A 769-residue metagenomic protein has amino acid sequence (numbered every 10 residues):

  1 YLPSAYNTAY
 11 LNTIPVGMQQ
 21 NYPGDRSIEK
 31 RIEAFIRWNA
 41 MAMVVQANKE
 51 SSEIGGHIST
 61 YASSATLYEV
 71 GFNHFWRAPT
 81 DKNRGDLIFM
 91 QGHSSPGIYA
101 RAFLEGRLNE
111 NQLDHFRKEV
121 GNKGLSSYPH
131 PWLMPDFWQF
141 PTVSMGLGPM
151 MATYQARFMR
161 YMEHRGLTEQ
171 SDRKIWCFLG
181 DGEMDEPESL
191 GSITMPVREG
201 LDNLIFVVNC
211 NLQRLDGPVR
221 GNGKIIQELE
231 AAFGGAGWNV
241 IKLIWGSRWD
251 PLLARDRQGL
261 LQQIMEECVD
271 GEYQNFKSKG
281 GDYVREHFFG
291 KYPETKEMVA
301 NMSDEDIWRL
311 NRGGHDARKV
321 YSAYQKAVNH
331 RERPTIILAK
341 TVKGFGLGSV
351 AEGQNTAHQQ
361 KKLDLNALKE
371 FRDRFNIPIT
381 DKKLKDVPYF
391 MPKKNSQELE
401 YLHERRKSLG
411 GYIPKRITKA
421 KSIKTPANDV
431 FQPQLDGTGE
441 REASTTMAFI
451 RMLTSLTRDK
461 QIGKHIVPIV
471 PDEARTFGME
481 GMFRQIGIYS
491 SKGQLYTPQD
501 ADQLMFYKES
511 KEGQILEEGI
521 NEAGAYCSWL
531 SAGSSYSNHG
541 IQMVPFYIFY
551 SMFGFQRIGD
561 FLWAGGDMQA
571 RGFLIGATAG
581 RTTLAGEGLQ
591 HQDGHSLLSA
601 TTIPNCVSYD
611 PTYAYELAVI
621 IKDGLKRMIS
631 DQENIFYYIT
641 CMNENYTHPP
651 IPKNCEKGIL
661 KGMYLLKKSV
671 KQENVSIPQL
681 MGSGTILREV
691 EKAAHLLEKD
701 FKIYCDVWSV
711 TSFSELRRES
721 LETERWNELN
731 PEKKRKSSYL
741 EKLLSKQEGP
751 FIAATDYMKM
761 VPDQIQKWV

Functional and structural regions predicted by a protein language model:
L2-A65, F72, D86, G92-S95 (+9 more regions): Conserved internal helical-beta-strand scaffold that buttresses enzyme catalytic cores
L11-A40, Y61, W76-P79, D86-L87 (+8 more regions): Non-catalytic terminal/interface segments that mediate subunit docking, oligomerization, and allosteric communication
G24, I28, I32, I36 (+9 more regions): Cofactor-binding active-site loop characterized by glycine-rich and histidine/acidic residues
E53-H57, G85-I88, Q139-P141, T168-E186 (+5 more regions): A short, small-residue-rich loop immediately preceding and capping a beta-strand
K118-P141, Y161-D172, L190-D386, F390 (+6 more regions): Thiamine diphosphate
M159-E169, S534-G554, F573, V607 (+2 more regions): Glycine-rich phosphate/pyrophosphate-binding loops and their adjacent beta-strand/loop elements at enzyme active sites
C177-F178, M184, D560-R581, G586: A structural-propensity feature for long, helix-poor, extended segments
